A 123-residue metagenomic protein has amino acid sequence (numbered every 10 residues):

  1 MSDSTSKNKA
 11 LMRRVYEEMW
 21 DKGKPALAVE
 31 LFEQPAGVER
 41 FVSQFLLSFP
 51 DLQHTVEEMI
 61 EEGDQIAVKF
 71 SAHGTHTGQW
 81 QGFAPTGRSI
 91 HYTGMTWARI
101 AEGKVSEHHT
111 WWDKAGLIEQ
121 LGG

Functional and structural regions predicted by a protein language model:
M1-G123: C-terminal and inter-domain tail/linker signature
